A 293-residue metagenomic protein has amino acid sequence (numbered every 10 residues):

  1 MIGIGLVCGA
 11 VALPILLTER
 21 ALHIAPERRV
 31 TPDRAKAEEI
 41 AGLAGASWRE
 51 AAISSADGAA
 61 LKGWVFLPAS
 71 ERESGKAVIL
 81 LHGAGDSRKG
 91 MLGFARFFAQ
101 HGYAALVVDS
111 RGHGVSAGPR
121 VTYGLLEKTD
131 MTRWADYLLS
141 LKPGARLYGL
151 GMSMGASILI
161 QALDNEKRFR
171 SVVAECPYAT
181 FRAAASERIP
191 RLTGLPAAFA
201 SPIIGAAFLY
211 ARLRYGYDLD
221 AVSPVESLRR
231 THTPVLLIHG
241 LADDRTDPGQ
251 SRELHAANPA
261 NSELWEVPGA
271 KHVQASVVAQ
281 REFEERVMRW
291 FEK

Functional and structural regions predicted by a protein language model:
I2-S54: An N-terminal hydrophobic leader/cap segment in hydrolases
A84-F97, S110: The serine-hydrolase catalytic nucleophile loop
F97-A117: Conserved alpha/beta-hydrolase
V121-K142: Alpha/beta-hydrolase active-site loop
Q161-Y217, E226: Hydrolase active-site cap/lid region
R230-H232, L237-H239, D243: Short beta-strand/loop motif that positions the catalytic acidic residue of the alpha/beta-hydrolase fold
D244-Q250: Conserved alpha/beta-hydrolase "acid-adjacent" motif
A270-E284: Catalytic histidine-centered segment of alpha/beta-hydrolase-like enzymes
